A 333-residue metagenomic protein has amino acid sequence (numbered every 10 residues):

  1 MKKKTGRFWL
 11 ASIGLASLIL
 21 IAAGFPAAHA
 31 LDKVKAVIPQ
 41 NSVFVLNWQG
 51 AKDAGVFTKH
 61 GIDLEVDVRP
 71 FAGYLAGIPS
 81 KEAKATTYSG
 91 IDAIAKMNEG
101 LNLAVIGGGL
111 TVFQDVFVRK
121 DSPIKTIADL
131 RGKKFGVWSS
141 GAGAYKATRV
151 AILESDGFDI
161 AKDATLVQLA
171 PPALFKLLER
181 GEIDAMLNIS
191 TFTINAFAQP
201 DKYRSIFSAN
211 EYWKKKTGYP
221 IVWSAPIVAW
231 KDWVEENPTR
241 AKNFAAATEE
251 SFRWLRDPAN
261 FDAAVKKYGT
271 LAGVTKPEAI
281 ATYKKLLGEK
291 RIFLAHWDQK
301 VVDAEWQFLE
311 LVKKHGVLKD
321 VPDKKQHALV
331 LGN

Functional and structural regions predicted by a protein language model:
K2-G14: Bacterial N-terminal signal peptides that target proteins for export
S12-A23: Bacterial N-terminal signal peptides
G24-A30: Sec/Tat signal peptide C-region and signal peptidase I cleavage site
A30-Q168, D184-S190, I206-F207: Short, glycine-/small- and polar/acidic-enriched structural segments that line small-molecule recognition paths
K59, N210-P220, R291-K300: Short, solvent-exposed loop/beta-turn-alpha elements that line the ligand-binding surface or hinge of extracytoplasmic
G90-D92, A173-Y268: Pocket-lining segment of extracytoplasmic ligand-binding domains
V234-H315: Secondary-structure end/capping motifs
E305-N333: Conserved C-terminal helix/tail region of periplasmic/extracytoplasmic solute-binding proteins
